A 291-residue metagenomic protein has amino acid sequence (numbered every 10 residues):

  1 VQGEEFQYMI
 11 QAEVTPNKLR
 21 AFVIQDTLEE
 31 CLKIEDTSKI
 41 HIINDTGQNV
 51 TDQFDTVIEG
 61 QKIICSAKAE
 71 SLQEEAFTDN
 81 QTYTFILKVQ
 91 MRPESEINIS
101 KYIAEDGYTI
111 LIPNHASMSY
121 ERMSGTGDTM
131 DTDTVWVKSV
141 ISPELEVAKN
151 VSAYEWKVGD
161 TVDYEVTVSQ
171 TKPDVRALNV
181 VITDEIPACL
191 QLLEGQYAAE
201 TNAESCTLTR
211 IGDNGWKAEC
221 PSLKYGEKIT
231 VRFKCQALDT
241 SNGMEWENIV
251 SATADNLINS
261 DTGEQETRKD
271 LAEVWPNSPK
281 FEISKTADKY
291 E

Functional and structural regions predicted by a protein language model:
V1-E291: Exported/extracytosolic protein signature
